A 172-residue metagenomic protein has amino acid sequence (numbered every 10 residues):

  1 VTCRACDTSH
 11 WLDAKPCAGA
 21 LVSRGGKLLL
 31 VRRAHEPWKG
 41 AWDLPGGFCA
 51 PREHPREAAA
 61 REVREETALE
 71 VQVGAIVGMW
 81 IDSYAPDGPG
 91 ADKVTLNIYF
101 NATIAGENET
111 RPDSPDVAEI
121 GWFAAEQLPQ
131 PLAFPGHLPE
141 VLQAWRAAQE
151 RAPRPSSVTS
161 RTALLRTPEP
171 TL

Functional and structural regions predicted by a protein language model:
V1-G19: Acidic, metal-coordinating catalytic segment for phosphate/diphosphate chemistry, firing primarily on the Nudix
T2, L29-L30, D43, A75 (+1 more regions): Conserved beta-strand segments that form the floor/walls of ligand-binding pockets within enzyme and binding domains
A5, R33, G46, A102 (+1 more regions): Active-site donor-binding loop signature of nucleotide-sugar glycosyltransferases
G19-L21, K27-L29, N97-N101: Residues embedded in well-ordered beta-strands
S23-E65: Conserved Nudix-box catalytic region and its N-terminal flanking loop in Nudix hydrolases and closely related
C49-A75, W80-H137, V141, P170-L172: Unchanged
E140-L172: Charged phosphate-binding loop/patch that engages nucleotide di/tri-phosphates or the phosphate backbone of nucleic
